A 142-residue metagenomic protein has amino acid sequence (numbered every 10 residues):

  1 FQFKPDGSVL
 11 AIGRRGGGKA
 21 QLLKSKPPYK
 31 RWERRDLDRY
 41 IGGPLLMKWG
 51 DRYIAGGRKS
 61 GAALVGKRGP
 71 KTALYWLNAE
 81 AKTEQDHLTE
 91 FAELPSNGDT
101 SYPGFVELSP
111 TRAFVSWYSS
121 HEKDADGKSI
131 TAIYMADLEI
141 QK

Functional and structural regions predicted by a protein language model:
F1-G98, L108-F114, Y118-K142: Beta-rich carbohydrate-recognition and catalytic domains
Y102-G104: Signature of short aromatic-glycine-proline-rich micro-motifs recurring in repeat-based ectodomains
